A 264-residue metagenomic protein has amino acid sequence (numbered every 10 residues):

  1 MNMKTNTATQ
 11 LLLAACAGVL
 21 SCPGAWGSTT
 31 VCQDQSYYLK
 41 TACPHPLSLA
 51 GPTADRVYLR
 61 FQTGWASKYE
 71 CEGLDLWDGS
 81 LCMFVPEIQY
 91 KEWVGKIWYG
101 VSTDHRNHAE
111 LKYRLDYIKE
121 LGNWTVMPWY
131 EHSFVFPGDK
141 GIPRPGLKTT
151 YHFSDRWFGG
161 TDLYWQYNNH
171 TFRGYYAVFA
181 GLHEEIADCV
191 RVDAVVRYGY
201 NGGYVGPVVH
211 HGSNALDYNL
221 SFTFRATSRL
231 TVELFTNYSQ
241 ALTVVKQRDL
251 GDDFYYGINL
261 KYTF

Functional and structural regions predicted by a protein language model:
M1-Y58: Cleavable N-terminal export/targeting peptides
V31, S36-L39, S221-R225, G251-F264: Outer-membrane beta-barrel "beta-signal"
P52, E87-K91, D116-G122, T150-R156 (+4 more regions): Structural signature of outer-membrane beta-barrel channels/translocons
D55-V57, W77-C82, N107-L111, W124 (+4 more regions): Residues that define the transmembrane beta-barrel architecture of outer-membrane proteins
L59, E92-I97, G122-P128, D155-T161 (+2 more regions): Repeated loop/turn-to-beta-strand initiation elements of outer-membrane beta-barrel proteins
T63-C71, Y90-E92, Y99-T103, K119-L121 (+8 more regions): Transmembrane beta-strands of outer-membrane beta-barrel pores
F84-P86, Y113-L115, P128, P145-L147 (+3 more regions): Membrane-embedded beta-strands of outer-membrane beta-barrel proteins, especially the hydrophobic/small aromatic
I142-V209, S213-N214, L220: Detector for outer-membrane/organellar transmembrane beta-barrel domains, recognizing the amphipathic beta-strand
